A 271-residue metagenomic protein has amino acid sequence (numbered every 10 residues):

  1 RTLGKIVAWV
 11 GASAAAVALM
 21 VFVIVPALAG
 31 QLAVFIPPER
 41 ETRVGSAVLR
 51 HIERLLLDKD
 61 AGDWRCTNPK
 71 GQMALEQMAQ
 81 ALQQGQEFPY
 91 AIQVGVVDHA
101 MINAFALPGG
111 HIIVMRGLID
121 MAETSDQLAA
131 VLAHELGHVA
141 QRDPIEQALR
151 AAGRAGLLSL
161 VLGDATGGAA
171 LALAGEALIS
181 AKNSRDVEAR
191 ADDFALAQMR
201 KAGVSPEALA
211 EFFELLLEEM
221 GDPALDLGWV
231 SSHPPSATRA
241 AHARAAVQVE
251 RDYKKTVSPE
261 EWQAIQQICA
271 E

Functional and structural regions predicted by a protein language model:
R1-E271: A Zn2+-metalloprotease active-site environment signal
